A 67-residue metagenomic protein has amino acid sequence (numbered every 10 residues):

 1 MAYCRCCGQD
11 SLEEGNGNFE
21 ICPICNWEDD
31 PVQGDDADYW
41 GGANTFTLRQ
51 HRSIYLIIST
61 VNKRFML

Functional and structural regions predicted by a protein language model:
M1-A2, N18: Short metal-coordination and nucleic-acid-contact micro-motifs, chiefly zinc-binding Cys/His arrays
C4-C7, C22-C25: Short cysteine-rich clusters marking metal-coordination/redox-active sites
E13-E14, D29-V32: Short, non-ligating residues that shape and space the ligands of small metal-coordination modules and catalytic
E13-I21: Short linker/helix segments within small regulatory modules
I21-P23, D29, G42: Short linear regulatory motifs enriched in tryptophan with gly/pro/ser
W27-D30, T60: Residue-level marker of positions within ordered structural domains that often coincide with functionally constrained
D36-L67: Short, intrinsically disordered terminal segments enriched in charged and Pro/Gly residues
